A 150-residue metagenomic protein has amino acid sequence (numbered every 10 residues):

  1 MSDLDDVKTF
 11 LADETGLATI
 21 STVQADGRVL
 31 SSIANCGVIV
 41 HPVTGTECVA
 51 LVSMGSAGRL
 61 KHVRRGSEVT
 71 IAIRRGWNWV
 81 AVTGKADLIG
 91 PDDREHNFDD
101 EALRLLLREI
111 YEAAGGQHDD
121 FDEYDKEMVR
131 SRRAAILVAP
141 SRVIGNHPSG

Functional and structural regions predicted by a protein language model:
M1-D6, I33-T46, R64, L88-D99: Short low-complexity stretches enriched in small and charged residues
M1-T19: Short, basic/aromatic recognition patches
L4, L30, I73, L105 (+1 more regions): Generic detection of intrinsically disordered/low-complexity segments and helix-coil linkers/edges
D6-T9, E68, Y124: Hydrophobic alpha-helical segments, principally membrane-spanning helices and signal/leader peptides
L11-A12, K61-R65, V129: Alpha-helix boundary recognition
T15-G55, V63, V69-I73, A81-K85: Short beta-strand segments
G58: Short alpha-helical
N78-G150: Charged, gly/pro-rich active-site loop segments
